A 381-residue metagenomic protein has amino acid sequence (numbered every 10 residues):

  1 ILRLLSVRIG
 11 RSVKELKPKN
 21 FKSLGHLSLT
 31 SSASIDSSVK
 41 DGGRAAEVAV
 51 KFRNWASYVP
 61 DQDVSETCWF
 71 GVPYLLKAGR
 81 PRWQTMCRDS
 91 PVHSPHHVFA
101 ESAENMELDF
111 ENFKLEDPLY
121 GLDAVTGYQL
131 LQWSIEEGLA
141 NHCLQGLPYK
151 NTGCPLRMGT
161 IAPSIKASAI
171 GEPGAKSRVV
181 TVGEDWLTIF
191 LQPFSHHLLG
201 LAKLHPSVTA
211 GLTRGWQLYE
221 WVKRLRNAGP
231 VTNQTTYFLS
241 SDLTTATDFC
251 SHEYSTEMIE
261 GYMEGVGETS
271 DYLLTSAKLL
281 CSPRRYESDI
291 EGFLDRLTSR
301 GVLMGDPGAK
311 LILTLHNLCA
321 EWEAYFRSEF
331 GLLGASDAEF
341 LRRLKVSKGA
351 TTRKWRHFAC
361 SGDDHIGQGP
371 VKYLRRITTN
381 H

Functional and structural regions predicted by a protein language model:
I1-G174: Non-catalytic, polymerase-adjacent accessory regions of viral genome-replication enzymes
R3-V7, E47-V50, S57, E111-N112 (+10 more regions): Polar/charged alpha-helical tracts
L4, W186-P206, Y254-M263, A277 (+1 more regions): Short, Φ-rich (hydrophobic/aromatic) sequence segments
T160, G171, A175-S251, W322-Y325 (+1 more regions): Active-site-proximal segment of RNA-dependent polymerases
I165, A175-V179, R353, G362: Short beta-strand-initiation
S168-R178, E291-R296: Short amphipathic alpha-helical segments and their helix-coil junctions
V231-H381: Conserved polymerase palm-domain catalytic core
